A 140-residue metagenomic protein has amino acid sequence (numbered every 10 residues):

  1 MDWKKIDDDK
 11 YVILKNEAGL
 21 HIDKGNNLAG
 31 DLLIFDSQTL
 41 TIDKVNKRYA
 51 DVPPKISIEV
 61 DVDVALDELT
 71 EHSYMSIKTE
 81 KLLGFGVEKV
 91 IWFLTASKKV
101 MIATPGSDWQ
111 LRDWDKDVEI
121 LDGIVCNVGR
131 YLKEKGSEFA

Functional and structural regions predicted by a protein language model:
M1-V12, N16-A140: C-terminal interaction segment
